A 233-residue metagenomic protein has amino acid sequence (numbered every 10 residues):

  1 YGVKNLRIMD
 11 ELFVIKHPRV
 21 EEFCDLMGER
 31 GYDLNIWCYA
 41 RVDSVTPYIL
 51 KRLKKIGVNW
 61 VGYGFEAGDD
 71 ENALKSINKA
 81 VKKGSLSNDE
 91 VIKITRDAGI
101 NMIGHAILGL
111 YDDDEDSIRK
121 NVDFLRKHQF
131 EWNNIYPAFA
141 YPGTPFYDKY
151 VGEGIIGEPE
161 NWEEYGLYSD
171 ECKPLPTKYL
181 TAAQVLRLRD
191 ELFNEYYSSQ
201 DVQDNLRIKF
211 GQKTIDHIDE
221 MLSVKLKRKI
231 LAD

Functional and structural regions predicted by a protein language model:
Y1-I103, D123: Radical SAM [4Fe-4S] cluster-binding motif and immediate context
G2, P145-Y147, I155-D233: Radical SAM enzyme core and accessory elements
V14-K16, L110-D113: Short, small-residue-enriched loops and turns at beta-alpha junctions that line or gate enzyme active sites
V20-E22, I118, Y147-D148: Histidine/acidic-residue-rich catalytic or RNA/ligand-binding cores of hydrolases and nuclease-related proteins
E29, K55, D97, K127-E131 (+4 more regions): Short, well-ordered loop/turn and helix-capping segments at boundaries between secondary-structure elements and domains
I49-L53, Y111-K127: Catalytic cores of alpha/beta
A98-I107, V122-Y136: Conserved beta-strand->loop/alpha-helix structural units within folded catalytic cores of enzymes with alpha/beta
P137-G143: Glycine-rich beta-alpha loop elements in corrinoid/cobalamin-binding modules across cobalamin-dependent enzymes
